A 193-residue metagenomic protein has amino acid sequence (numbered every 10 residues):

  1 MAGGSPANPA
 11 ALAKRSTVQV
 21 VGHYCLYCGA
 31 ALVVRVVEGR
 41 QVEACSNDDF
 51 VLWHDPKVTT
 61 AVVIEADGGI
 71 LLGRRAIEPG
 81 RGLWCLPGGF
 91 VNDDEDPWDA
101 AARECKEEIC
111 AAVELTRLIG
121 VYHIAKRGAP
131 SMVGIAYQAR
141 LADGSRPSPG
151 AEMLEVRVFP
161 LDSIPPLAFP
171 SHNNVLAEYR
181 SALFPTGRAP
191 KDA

Functional and structural regions predicted by a protein language model:
M1-V21, P165-P166, E178-T186, K191-A193: A broadly conserved sequence feature marking short terminus-proximal activation segments in nucleic acid-centric
R15, E65-E107: Conserved Nudix-box catalytic region and its N-terminal flanking loop in Nudix hydrolases and closely related
V18-Y24, G39-Q41: Short metal-coordination and nucleic-acid-contact micro-motifs, chiefly zinc-binding Cys/His arrays
C25-C28, C45-D48: Short cysteine-rich clusters marking metal-coordination/redox-active sites
V34-R40, W53-V58: Short Cys/His-rich "knuckle" micro-motifs
V42-N47, I119: Short Pro/Gly-enriched beta-strand edge/turn motifs at strand-loop
N47-L71, F90: Conserved N-terminal beta-strand and adjoining loop/helix that marks the start of the Nudix/MutT-like hydrolase domain
V91-L115, V121-E178, T186-G187, K191-A193: Unchanged
